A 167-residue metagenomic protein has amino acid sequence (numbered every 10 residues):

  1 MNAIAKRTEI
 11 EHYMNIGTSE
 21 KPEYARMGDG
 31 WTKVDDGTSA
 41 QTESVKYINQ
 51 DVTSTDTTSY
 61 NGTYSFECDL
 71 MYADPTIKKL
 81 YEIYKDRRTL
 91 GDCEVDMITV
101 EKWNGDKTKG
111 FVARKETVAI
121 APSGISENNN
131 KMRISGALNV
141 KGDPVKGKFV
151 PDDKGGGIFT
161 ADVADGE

Functional and structural regions predicted by a protein language model:
M1-Y72, T117-N130: Solvent-exposed edge beta-strands and adjacent loop segments that serve as assembly or binding interfaces
T8, H12, P22-E23, Y81-T99 (+2 more regions): Generic detector of bulky aromatic hydrophobic side chains
K21, T32-V34, Q41, V95 (+3 more regions): Intrinsically disordered, low-complexity, compositionally biased regions/tails
W31-T32, T99-K146: Short beta-strand and beta-hairpin "edge-sheet" elements
D51-K115, K146-K154: Extracellular/virion structural assembly segments
S59, T89-E94, S123-S126, V140-K146 (+1 more regions): Glycine-rich loops and low-complexity Gly/Arg-rich segments that provide flexible linkers or classic glycine-based
K148-E167: Intrinsically disordered, low-complexity terminal/linker regions enriched in Pro/Ser/Gly and acidic residues
